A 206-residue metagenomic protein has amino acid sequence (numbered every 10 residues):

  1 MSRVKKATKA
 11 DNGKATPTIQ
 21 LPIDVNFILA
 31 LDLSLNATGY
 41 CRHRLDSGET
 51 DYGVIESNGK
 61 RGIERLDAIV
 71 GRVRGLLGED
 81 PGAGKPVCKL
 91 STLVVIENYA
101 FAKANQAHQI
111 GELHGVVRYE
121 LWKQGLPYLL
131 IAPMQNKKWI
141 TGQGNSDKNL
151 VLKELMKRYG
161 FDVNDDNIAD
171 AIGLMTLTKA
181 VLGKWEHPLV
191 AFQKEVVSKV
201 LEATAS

Functional and structural regions predicted by a protein language model:
M1-S206: Phosphate- and other anionic-substrate recognition elements at nucleic-acid/protein interfaces
